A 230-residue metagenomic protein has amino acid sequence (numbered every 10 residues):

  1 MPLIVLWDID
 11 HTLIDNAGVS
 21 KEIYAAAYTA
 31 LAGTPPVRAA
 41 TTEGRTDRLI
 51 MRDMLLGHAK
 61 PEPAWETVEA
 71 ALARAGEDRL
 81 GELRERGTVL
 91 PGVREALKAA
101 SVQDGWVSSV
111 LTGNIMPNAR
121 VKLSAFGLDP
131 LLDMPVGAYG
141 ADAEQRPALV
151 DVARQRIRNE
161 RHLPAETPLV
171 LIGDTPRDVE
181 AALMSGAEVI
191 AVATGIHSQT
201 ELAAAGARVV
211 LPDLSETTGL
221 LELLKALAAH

Functional and structural regions predicted by a protein language model:
M1-E43, L49-L56: Active-site neighborhood of HAD-like aspartate-dependent phosphohydrolases
M1-W7, E222, A228-H230: Non-catalytic pre-domain segments flanking phosphatase-related domains
A39, E43, E66, A70 (+1 more regions): A short, structured active-site edge motif that brings together acidic residues
L55-K98, Q103-D104: Metal-dependent phosphoesterase signature
A96-F126, V136-E144: Substrate-recognition element of Asp-dependent hydrolases with the DxDx(T/V) motif
A138, V209-S215: Short acidic-hydrophobic, aromatic-tinged amphipathic segments that line or gate anion-handling sites
R146-P147, D151-V179: Conserved Lys-Pro-Asp/Glu-containing loop-to-beta segment of HAD-superfamily phosphomonoesterases, centered on
L171-V209: Acidic, Mg2+-coordinating phosphoryl-transfer loop and its flanking beta/alpha structural elements, shared across
